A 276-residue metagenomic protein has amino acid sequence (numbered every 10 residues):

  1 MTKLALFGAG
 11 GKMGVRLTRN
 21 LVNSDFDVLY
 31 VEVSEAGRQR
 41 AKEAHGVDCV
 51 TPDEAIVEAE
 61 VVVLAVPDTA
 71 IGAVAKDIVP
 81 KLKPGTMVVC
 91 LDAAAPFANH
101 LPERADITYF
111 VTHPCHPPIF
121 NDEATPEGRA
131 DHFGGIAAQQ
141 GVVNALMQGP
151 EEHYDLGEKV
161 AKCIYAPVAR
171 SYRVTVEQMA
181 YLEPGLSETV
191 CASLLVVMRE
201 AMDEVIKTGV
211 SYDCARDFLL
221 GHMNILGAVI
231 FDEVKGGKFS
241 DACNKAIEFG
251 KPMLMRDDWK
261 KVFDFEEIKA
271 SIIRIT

Functional and structural regions predicted by a protein language model:
M1-H45: NAD(P)+-binding Rossmann beta1-loop-alpha1 motif at the extreme N-terminus of oxidoreductases
R38, A55, I71, S211-D217: Small-residue helix-packing motif on alpha-helices
G46-P52: Conserved SAM-binding strand-loop segment of SAM-dependent methyltransferases
P52, I56-H100: Rossmann-fold NAD(P) dinucleotide-binding segment
L91-E183: Rossmann-fold dinucleotide-binding core
A138-Q140, E151-K207, D213, D217-V229: Active-site-proximal catalytic alpha-helix in oxidoreductases
I206, V210-T276: NAD(P)-dependent Rossmann-like dehydrogenase/reductase catalytic/cofactor-binding core
